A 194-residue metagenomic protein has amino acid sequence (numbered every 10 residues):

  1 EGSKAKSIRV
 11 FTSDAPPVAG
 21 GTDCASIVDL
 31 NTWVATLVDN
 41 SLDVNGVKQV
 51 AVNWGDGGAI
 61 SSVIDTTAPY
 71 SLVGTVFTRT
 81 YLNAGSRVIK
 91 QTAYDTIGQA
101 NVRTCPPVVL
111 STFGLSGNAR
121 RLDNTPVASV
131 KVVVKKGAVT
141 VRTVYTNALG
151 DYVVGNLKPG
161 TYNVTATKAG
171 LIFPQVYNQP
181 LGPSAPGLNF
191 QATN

Functional and structural regions predicted by a protein language model:
E1-T112: Extracellular/lumenal mature domains of secreted and surface-exposed proteins
G2-K4, A169-N194: Structured interaction patches on ligand/partner-binding surfaces of diverse proteins
V50-V52, V130-K135, V164: Hydrophobic beta-strand segments
L72-R79, G150-Y152, P186-L188: Short strand-edge motifs at loop-to-beta-strand transitions and within beta-strands of extracellular beta-rich domains
G85, K158-G160: A glycine-anchored, Pro-Gly-centered beta-turn/N-cap motif
S116-A128: Structural motif
K136-D151: Short, acidic Ser/Thr/Gly-rich low-complexity loop/linker segments typical of extracellular and cell-surface proteins
G160-G170: A short, solvent-exposed beta-strand micro-motif common in secreted/extracellular proteins
